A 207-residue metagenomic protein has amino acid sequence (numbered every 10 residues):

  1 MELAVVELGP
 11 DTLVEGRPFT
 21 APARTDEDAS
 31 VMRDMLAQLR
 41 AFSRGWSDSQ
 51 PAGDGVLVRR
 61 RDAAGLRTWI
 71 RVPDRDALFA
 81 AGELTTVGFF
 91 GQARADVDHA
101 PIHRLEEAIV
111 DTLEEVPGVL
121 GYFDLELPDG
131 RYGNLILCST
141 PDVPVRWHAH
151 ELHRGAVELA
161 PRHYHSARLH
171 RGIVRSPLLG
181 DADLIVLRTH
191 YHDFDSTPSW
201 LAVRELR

Functional and structural regions predicted by a protein language model:
M1-L127, G172-R207: Short S/T/G/P-rich N-terminal loop/turn motif that feeds into the first structured element of a domain
F90, L135-L137: Short hydrophobic/aromatic beta-strand micro-patches that form the beta-sheet surface supporting nucleotide- or nucleic
H99, N134, V143: Short, charged/polar micro-motifs that form catalytic or ligand-binding hotspots
E114, H148-A149, E158: Alpha-helix boundary recognition
G118, A149-L152: Amphipathic alpha-helical protein-protein interaction surfaces
D124-L125, L135, R146: Short histidine-centered beta-strand/loop micro-motifs that create catalytic or ligand/metal-coordination sites
Y132-L135, R154-T189: Short, Lys/Arg-rich amphipathic alpha-helical interaction segments that bind nucleic acids or acidic protein surfaces
P141-H150: Short amphipathic alpha-helices within nucleic acid-binding modules
